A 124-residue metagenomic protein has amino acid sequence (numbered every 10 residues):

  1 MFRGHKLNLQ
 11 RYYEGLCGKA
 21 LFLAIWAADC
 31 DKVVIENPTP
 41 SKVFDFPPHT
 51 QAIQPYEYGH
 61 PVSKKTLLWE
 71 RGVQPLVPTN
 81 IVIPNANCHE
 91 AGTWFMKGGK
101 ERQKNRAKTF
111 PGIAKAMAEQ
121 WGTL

Functional and structural regions predicted by a protein language model:
M1-L124: Conserved active-site and SAM-binding loop architecture of S-adenosyl-L-methionine-dependent nucleic-acid
